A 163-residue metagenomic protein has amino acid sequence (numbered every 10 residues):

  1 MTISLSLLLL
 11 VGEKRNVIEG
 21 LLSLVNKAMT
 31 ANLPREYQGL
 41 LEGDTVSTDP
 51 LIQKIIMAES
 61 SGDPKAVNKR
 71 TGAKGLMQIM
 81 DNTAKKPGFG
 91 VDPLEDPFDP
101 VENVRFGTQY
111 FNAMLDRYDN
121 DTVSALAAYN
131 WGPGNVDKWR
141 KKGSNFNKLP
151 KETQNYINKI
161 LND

Functional and structural regions predicted by a protein language model:
M1-A28: Single-pass alpha-helical membrane anchors
A31-D163: Catalytic glycan-binding domains that act on GlcNAc-containing polysaccharides
